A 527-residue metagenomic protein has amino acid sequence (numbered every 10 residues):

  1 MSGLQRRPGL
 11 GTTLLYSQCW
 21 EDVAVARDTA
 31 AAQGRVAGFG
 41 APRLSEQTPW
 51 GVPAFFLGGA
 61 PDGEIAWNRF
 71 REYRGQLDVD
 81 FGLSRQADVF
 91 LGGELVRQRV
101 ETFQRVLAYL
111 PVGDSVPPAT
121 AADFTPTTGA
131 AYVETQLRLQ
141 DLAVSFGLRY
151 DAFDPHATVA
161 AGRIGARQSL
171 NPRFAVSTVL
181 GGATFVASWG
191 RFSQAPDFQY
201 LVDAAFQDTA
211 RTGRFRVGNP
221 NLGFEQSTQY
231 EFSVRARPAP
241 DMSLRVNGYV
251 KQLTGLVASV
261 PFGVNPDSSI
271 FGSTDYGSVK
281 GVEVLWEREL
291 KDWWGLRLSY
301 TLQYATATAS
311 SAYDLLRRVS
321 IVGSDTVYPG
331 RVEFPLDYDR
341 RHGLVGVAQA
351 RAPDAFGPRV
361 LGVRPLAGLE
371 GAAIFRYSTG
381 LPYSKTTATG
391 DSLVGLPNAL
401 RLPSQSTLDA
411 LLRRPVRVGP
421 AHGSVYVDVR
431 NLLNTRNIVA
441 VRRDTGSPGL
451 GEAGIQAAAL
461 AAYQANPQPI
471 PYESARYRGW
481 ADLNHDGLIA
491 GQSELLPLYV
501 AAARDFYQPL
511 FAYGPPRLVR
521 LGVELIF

Functional and structural regions predicted by a protein language model:
M1-R99, S243-R245: Outer-membrane beta-barrel domain signature, strongest for Gram-negative TonB-dependent receptors and also present
M1-S2, A24-V52, G58-P61, P126-A160 (+4 more regions): Surface-exposed extracellular loop regions of Gram-negative outer-membrane beta-barrel proteins
R6-L10, Q86-V89, D141-V144, G182-F185 (+5 more regions): Repeated loop/turn-to-beta-strand initiation elements of outer-membrane beta-barrel proteins
G11-L15, C19-V23, E101, V179 (+7 more regions): Membrane-embedded beta-barrel scaffold of Gram-negative outer-membrane proteins
Y16-D22, L95-E101, L139-D141, L148-H156 (+9 more regions): Transmembrane beta-strands of outer-membrane beta-barrel pores
A60-E64, R71, D88-G182, F206-D208: Signature of Gram-negative outer-membrane beta-barrel scaffolds
R138-V144, R245-Q252, I270-L381: Gram-negative outer-membrane beta-barrel transporters
V363-D391, Q405, P415-F527: C-terminal beta-signal and adjacent terminal beta-strands/loops of Gram-negative outer-membrane beta-barrel proteins
